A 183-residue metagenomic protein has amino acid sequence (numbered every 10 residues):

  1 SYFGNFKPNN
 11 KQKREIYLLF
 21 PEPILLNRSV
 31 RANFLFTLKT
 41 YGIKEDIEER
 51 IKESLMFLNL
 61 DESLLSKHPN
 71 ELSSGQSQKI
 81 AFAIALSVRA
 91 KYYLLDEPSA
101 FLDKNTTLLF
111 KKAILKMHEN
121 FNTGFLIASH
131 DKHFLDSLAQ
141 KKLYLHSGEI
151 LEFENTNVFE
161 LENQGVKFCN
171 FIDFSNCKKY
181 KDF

Functional and structural regions predicted by a protein language model:
E22-A32: Conserved catalytic motifs of ABC-family nucleotide-binding domains
D46-S63: Conserved ABC ATPase "signature" region
H68, E97-P98: Walker B catalytic motif
H68-L72, Q76: Conserved ABC ATPase signature
F82-I84: Hydrophobic anchor residue at the start of the ABC signature
V88-A90: Conserved signature/switch motifs of ABC ATPase nucleotide-binding domains
A128-H130: H-loop/switch region of ABC-family ATPase nucleotide-binding domains
E149-I172: Conserved beta-strand-loop-alpha-helix hinge in the C-terminal portion of ABC ATPase nucleotide-binding domains
